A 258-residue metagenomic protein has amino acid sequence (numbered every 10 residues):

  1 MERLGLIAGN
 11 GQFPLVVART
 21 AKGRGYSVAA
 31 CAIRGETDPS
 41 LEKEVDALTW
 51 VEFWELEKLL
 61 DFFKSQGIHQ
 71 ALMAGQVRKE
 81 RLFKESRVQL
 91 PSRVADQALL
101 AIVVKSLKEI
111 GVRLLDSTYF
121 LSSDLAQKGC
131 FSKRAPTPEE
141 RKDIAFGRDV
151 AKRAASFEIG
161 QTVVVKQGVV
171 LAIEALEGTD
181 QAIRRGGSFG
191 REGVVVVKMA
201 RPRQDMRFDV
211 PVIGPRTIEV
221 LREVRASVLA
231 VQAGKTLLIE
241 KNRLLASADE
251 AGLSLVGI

Functional and structural regions predicted by a protein language model:
M1-R3, R24-S27, V45, Q66-H69 (+6 more regions): Short coil/turn connectors at secondary-structure junctions
E2-I33: N-terminal basic/disordered segments at the start of proteins
L6-A8, A30-C31, A71-A74, D96 (+5 more regions): General beta-strand structural signal in soluble alpha/beta enzymes
N10, Q76-K79, V169, R201-P202: Short glycine-rich anion-binding loops that position phosphate/pyrophosphate groups of nucleotides and phosphorylated
T20, I102, S106, I110 (+2 more regions): Alpha-helical structural signal in soluble globular domains
A21, G35, R93-Q97, I110-I218: Conserved mixed alpha/beta catalytic, RNA-binding, or beta-rich assembly cores of soluble enzyme, regulatory
I33-I68, L82, S86-P91, Q181-I258: Feature captures the catalytic cores and cofactor-binding loops of soluble hydro-lyases/lyases that act on carboxylate
L56-L121: N-terminal glycine-rich phosphate/adenylate-binding segment common to multiple enzyme folds
